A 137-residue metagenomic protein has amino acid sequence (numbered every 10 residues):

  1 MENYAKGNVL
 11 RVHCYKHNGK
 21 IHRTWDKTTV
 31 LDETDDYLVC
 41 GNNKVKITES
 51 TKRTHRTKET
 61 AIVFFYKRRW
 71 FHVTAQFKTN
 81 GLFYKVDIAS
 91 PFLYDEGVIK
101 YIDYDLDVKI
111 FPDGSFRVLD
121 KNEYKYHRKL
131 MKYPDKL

Functional and structural regions predicted by a protein language model:
M1-K58: Charge-rich, low-complexity N-terminal segments
E33-D35, F77-N80, I110-S115: Short acidic-glycine loop/turn motifs at beta-strand connectors
L38-G41, N80-I88, S115-N122: Short, well-ordered strand-loop elements centered on a beta-strand within folded domains, enriched for acidic residues
V45-T48, F92, Y124-K125: Short, surface-exposed beta-strand-loop junctions and turns on beta-sheet-rich folds
E49-T54, E96-G97, H127-M131: A short, polar/proline- and glycine-enriched secondary-structure boundary/capping micro-motif
K52-L93, L106: Phosphate/ribose-recognition catalytic cores of enzymes acting on nucleotide-derived substrates
V98-I102: Short loop/turn motifs at secondary-structure junctions and domain boundaries
Y104-L137: A hydrophobic, small-residue-rich beta->alpha segment in the mid-to-C-terminal subdomain of diverse proteins
